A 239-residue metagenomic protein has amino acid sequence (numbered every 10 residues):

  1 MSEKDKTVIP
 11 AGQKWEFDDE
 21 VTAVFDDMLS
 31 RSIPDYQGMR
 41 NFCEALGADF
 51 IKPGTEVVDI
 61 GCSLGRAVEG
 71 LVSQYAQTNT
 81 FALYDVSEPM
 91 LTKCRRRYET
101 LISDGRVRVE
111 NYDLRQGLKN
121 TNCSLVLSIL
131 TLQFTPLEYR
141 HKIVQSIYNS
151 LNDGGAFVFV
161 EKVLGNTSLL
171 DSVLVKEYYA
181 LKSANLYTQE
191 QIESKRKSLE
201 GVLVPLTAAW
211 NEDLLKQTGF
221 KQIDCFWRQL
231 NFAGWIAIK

Functional and structural regions predicted by a protein language model:
M1-V24: N-terminal, positively charged/glycine-rich alpha-helical extensions of SAM-dependent methyltransferases
D35-P53: Conserved alpha-helix/loop element of class I SAM-dependent methyltransferases that forms part of the SAM/SAH-binding
V58, L64-Q116: Class I SAM-dependent methyltransferase SAM/SAH-binding core
L118-V126: A short acidic, Gly/Pro-enriched loop at the edge of an enzyme's catalytic core that lines a small-molecule cofactor
H141-D153: A short glycine-rich, Lys/Arg-flanked "PGG" loop and its adjoining helix->strand segment in the class I
V158-A184: Conserved class I S-adenosyl-L-methionine
G201-T218: Short alpha-helix
T218-K239: Core SAM-dependent methyltransferase catalytic element
